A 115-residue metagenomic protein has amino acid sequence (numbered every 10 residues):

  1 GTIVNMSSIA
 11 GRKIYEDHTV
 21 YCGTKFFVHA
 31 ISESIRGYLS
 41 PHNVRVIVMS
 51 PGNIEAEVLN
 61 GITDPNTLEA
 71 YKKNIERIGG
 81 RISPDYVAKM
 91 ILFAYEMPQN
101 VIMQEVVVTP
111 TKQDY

Functional and structural regions predicted by a protein language model:
T2, R45-I47: Structural signature of beta-strand start/N-cap positions in the alpha/beta core of ABC transporter nucleotide-binding
S8: Residue(s) in the substrate-gating loop at a strand-loop-helix junction that position the organic substrate next
K13, S34-V44: Active-site-adjacent segment of SDR/Rossmann-fold oxidoreductases
K13-T19, G79: Active-site loop immediately N-terminal to the catalytic Tyr-X3-Lys motif of short-chain dehydrogenase/reductase
Y21, H29: Catalytic tyrosine of NAD(P)H-dependent dehydrogenase/reductases that use a Tyr as the general acid/base
T24: Active-site helix of classical SDR
V48-M49, E69-Y115: C-terminal helical subdomain
P51-G61: Short, flexible catalytic-loop segment of classical short-chain dehydrogenase/reductase
